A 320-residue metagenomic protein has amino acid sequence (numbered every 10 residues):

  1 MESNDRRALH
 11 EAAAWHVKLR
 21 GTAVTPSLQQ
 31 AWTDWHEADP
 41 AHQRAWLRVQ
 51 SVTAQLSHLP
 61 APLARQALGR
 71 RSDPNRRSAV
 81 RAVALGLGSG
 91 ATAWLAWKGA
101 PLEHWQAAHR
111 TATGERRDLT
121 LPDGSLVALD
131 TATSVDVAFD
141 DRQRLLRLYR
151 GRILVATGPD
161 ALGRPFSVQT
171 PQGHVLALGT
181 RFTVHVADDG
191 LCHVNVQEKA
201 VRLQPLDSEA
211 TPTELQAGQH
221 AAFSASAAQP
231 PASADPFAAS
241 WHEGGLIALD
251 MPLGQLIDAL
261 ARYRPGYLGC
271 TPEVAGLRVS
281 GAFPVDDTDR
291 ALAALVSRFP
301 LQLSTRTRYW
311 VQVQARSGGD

Functional and structural regions predicted by a protein language model:
E2-D73: N-terminal secretory signal peptides
W15, G69-R76, V80-D320: A residue-level detector for the "anchor" residue at the start of short, highly conserved motifs
